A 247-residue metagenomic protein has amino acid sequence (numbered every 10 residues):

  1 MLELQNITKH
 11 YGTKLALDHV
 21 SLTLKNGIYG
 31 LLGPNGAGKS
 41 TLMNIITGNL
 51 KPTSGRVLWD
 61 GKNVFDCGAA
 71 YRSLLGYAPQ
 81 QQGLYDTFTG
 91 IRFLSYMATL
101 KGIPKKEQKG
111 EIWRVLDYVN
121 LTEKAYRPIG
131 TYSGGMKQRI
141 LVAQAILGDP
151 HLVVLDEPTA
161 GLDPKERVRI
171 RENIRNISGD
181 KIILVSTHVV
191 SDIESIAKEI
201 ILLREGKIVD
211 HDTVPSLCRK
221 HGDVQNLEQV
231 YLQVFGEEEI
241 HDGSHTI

Functional and structural regions predicted by a protein language model:
T47: Helix-to-loop junction immediately C-terminal to a conserved catalytic motif
G55-D66, A70-Y71: Conserved ABC transporter NBD signature motif
S95, T99, K106-K124: Conserved ABC ATPase "signature" region
V153-E157: Catalytic Walker B motif of ABC-type/P-loop ATPase nucleotide-binding domains
H211-D212: ABC ATPase "signature
